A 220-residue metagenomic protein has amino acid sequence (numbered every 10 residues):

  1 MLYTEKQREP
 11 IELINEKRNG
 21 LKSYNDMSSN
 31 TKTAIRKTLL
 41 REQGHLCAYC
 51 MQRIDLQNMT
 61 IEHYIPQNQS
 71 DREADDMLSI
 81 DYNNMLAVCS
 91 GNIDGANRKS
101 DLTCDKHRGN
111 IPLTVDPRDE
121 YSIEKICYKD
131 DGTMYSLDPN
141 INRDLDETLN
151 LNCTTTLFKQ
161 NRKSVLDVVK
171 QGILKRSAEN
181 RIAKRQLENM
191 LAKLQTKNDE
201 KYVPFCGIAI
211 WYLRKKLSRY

Functional and structural regions predicted by a protein language model:
L2-L46, S70-R72, D76-I80: Short, charged surface segments at domain edges that flank catalytic/cofactor-binding sites
P10-I14, A74-G91, D119-Y135: Short Fe-S-cluster ligation motifs
A34-M59, G91: Short cysteine-rich loop/turn motifs with clustered Cys
Q52-A87, G91-S100: Histidine-centered nuclease catalytic patch
H63, C104, R162: Histidine-centered active-site/metal-ligand motif
N97-F158: Long, low-complexity, intrinsically disordered segments enriched in glycines and aromatic residues
N140-Y220: C-terminal, charged low-complexity interaction regions
